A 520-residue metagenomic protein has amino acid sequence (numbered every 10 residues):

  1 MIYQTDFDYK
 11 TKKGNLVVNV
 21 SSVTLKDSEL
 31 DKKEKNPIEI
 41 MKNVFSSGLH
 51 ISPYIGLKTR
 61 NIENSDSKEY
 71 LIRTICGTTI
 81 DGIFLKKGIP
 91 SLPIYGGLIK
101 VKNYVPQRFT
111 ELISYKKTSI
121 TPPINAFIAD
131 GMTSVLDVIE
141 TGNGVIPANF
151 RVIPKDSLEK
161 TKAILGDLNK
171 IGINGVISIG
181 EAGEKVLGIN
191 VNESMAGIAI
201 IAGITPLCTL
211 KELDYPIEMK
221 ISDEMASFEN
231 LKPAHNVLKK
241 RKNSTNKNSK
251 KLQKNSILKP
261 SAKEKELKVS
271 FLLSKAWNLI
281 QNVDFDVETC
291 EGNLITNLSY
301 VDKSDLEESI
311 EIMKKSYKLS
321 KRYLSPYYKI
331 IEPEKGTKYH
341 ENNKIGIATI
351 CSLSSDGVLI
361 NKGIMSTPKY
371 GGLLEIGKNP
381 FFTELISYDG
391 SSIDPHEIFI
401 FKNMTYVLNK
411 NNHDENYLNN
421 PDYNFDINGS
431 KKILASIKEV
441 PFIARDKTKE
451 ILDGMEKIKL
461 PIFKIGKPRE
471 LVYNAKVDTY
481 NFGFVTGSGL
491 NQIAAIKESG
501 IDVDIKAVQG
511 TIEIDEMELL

Functional and structural regions predicted by a protein language model:
M1-R241, T245, S249-L520: Conserved mixed alpha/beta catalytic, RNA-binding, or beta-rich assembly cores of soluble enzyme, regulatory
